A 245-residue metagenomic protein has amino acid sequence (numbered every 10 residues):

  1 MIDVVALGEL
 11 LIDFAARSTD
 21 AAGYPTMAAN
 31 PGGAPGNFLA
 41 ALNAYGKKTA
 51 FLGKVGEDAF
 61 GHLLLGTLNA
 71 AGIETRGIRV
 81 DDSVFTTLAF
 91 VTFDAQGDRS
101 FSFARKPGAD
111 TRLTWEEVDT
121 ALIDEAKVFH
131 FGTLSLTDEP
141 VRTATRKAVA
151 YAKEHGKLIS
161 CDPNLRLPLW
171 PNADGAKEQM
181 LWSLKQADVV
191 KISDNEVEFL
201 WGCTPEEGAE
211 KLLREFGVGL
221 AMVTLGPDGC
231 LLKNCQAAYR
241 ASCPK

Functional and structural regions predicted by a protein language model:
M1-E74, S242: Glycine-rich phosphate/adenosyl-contacting loop at the front of the ribokinase-like
M1-V5, A150-E154, P205-K245: Conserved phosphate-binding/catalytic region of the ribokinase-like
L10, L134, P163: Active-site metal-binding loops of divalent metal-dependent hydrolases
K48-T133: Conserved N-terminal subdomain of the carbohydrate kinase-like
A71-I73, D174-F199: Structural recognition of alpha->loop->beta junctions
A121-L122, W182-S183, R214: Structural alpha-helical scaffold elements that stabilize or flank donor/cofactor-binding regions in carbohydrate
R142-A148, A173-L181, C203-E210, C243: Charged helix-capping and loop-helix junction motifs
G156-P163, L169: Short beta-strand/loop segments at the ligand-binding rim of alpha/beta enzyme cores
